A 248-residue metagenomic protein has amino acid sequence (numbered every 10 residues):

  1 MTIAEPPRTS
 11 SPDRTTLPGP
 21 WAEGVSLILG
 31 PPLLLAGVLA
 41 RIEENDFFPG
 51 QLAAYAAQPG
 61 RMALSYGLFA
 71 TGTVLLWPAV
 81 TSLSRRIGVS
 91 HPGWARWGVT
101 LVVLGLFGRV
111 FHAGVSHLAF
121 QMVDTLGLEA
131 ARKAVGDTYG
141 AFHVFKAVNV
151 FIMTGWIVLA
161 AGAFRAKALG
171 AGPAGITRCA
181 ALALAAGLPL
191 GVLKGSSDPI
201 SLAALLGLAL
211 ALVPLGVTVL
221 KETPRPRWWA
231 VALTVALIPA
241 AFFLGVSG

Functional and structural regions predicted by a protein language model:
T2-G248: Hydrophobic, aromatic-enriched alpha-helical segments typical of multi-pass transmembrane helices
